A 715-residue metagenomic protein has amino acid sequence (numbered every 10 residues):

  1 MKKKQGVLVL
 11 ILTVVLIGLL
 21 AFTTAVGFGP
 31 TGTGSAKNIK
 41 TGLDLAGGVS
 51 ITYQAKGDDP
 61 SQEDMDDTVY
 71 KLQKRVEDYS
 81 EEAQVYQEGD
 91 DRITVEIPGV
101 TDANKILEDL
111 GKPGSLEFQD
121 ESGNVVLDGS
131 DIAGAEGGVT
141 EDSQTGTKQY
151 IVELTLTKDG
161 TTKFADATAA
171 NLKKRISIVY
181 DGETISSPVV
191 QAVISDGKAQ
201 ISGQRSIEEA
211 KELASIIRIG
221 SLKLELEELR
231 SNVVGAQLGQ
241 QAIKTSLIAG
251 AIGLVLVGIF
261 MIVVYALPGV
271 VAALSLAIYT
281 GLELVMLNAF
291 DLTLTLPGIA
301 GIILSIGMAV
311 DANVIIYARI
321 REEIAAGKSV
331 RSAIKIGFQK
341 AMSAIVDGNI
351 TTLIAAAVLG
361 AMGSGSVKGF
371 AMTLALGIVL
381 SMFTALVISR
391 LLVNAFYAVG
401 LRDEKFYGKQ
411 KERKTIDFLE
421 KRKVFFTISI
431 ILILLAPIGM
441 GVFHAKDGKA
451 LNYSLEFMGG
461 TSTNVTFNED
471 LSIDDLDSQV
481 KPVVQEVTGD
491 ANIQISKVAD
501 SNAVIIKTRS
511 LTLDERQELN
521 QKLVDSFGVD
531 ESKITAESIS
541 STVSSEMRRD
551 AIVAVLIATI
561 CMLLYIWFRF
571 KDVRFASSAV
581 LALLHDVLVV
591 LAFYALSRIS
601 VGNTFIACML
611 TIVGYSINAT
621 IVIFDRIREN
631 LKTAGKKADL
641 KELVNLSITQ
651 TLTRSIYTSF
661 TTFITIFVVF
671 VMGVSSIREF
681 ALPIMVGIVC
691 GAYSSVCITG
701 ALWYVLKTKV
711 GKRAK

Functional and structural regions predicted by a protein language model:
M1-K715: A structural signal for conserved, well-ordered secondary-structure elements that form binding/interaction cores
